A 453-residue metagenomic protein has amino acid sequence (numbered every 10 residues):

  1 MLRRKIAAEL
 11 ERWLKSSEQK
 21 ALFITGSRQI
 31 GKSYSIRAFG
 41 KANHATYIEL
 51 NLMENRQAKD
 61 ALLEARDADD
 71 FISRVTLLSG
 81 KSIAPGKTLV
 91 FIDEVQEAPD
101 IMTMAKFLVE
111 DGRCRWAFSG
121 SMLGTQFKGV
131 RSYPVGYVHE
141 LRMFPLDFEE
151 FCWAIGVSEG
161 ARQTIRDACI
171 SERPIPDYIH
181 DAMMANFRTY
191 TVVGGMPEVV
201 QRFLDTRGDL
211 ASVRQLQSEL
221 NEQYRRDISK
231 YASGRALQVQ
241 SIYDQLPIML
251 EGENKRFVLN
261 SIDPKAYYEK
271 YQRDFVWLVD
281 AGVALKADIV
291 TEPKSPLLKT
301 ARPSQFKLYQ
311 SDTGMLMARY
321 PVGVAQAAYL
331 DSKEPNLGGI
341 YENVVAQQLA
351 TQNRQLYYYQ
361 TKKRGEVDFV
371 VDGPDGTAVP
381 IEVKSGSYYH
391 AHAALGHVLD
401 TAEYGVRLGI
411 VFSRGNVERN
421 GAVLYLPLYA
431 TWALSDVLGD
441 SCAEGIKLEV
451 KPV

Functional and structural regions predicted by a protein language model:
M1-S16: Pre-Walker A adenine-sensing motif
K32: Conserved lysine of the Walker
S35, F39: Hydrophobic positions on the alpha1 helix immediately C-terminal to the Walker A/P-loop
E54-P85: Short glycine-rich substrate-engagement loop in P-loop NTPases that contacts/grips substrate
R115-S121, R142: Structural recognition of the conserved hydrophobic beta-strand(s) that form the central parallel beta-sheet of P-loop
K128-E251: Interdomain motor-coupling "hinge/lid" segment immediately C-terminal to the ATP-binding subdomain of NTP-driven enzymes
Q201-T377: Accessory nucleic acid-recognition modules appended to NTPase machines
R414-V453: Domain-level recognition of nuclease-like catalytic cores that cleave nucleotide substrates
